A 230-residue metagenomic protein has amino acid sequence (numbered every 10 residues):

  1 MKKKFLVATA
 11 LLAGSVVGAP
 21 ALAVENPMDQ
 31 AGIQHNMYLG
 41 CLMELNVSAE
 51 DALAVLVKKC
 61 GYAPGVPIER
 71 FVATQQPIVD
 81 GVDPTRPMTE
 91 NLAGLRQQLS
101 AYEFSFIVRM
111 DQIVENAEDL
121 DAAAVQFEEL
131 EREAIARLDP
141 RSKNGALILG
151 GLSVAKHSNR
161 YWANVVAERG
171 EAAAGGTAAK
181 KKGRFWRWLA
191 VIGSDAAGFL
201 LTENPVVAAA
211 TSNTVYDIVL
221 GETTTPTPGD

Functional and structural regions predicted by a protein language model:
M1-K4: Positively charged n-region of N-terminal signal peptides that target proteins for export
L6-S15: Sec-dependent N-terminal signal peptides
G18-A19: N-terminal signal peptide c-region/cleavage motif recognized by signal peptidases
V24-E25: Boundary of Sec targeting at the N-terminus
G32-K182: Mature extracellular/secreted ectodomains of secretory-pathway proteins
A173-D230: Hydrophobic, gly/ala-rich membrane-insertion helices/peptides used by toxins and envelope proteins
